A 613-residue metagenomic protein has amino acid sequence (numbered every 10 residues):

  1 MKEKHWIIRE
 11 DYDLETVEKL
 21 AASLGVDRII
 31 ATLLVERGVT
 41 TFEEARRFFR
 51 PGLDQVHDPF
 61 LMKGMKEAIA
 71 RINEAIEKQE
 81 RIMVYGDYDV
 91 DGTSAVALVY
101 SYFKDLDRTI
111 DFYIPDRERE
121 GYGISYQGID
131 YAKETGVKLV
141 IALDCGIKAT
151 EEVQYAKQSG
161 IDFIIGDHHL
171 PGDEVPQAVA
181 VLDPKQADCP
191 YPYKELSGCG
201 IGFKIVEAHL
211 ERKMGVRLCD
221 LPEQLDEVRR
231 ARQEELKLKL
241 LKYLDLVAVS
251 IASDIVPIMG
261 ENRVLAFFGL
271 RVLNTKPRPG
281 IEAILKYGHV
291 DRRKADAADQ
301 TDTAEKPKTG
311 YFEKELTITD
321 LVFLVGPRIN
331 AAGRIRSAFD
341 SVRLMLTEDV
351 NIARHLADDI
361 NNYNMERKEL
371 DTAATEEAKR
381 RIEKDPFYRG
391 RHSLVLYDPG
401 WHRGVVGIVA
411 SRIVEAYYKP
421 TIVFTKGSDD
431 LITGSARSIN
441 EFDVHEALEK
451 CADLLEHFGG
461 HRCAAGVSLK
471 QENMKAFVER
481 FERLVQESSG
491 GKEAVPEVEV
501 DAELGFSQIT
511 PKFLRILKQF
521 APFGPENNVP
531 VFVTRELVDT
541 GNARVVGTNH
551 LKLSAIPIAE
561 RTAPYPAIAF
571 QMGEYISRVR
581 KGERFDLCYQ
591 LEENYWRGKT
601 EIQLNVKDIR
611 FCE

Functional and structural regions predicted by a protein language model:
M1-K78, L324-N362: Cofactor-/ligand-binding subdomain signature composed of acidic, glycine-rich, tryptophan-containing flexible loops
L34, D87-D89, I141, D167 (+7 more regions): Divalent metal-coordination and catalytic microenvironments
A45-V56, E80, D105-I114, P184 (+6 more regions): Gly-rich Lys/Arg/Thr-decorated short loops/hinges at beta-loop-alpha junctions or inter-strand turns that position
K63-P176, V181-A187, A373, E377 (+2 more regions): N-terminal small/polar loop signature for handling phosphorylated ligands or for N-terminal nucleophile
V99, K104, T109-I110, R263-P327 (+4 more regions): Acidic, two-metal ion nucleic-acid-processing modules in DNA metabolism proteins
E134-V137, C145, T150-R334, A338-L344 (+2 more regions): Functional cores that coordinate and move charged inorganic groups
K384-S411: Flexible, glycine/threonine-enriched loop-and-boundary segments that flank and lead into catalytic domains of large
I422-S438: Short glycine-cluster motifs
